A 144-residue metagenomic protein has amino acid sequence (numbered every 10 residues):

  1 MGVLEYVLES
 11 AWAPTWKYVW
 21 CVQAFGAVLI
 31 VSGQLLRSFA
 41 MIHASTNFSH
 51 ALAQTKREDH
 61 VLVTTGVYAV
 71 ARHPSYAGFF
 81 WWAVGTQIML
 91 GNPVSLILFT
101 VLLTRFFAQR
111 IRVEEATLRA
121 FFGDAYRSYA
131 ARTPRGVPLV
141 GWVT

Functional and structural regions predicted by a protein language model:
M1-T64, W81-T144: Membrane-anchoring alpha-helices and their flanking helix-loop junctions
T64-W81: Membrane-interface loop-to-helix entry segments
